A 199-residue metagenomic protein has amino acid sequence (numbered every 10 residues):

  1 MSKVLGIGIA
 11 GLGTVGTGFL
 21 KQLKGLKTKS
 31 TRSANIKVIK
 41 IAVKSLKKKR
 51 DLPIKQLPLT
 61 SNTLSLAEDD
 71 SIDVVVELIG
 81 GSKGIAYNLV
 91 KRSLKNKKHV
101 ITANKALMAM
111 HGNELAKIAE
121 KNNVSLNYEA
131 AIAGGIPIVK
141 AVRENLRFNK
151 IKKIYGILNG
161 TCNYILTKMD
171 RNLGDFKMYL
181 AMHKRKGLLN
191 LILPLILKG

Functional and structural regions predicted by a protein language model:
I7-I9: Hydrophobic Val/Ile/Leu positions in short beta-strands of Rossmann-like dinucleotide-binding domains
L12: Glycine-rich Rossmann-fold phosphate-binding loop(s) that bind the pyrophosphate of adenine dinucleotide cofactors
G16-T17, A86: N-terminal Rossmann-fold NAD(P) dinucleotide-binding loop
G25-L52: NAD(P)-binding Rossmann-fold cofactor-contacting core
T60-S61, V76, I101-A103, L126-E129 (+1 more regions): General beta-strand structural signal in soluble alpha/beta enzymes
T63-A103: Rossmann-fold NAD(P) dinucleotide-binding segment
G81-K95, K105-R143: Rossmann-fold NAD(P)-binding glycine/threonine-rich loop
E144-G199: Conserved anion/nucleotide-ligand pocket segment
